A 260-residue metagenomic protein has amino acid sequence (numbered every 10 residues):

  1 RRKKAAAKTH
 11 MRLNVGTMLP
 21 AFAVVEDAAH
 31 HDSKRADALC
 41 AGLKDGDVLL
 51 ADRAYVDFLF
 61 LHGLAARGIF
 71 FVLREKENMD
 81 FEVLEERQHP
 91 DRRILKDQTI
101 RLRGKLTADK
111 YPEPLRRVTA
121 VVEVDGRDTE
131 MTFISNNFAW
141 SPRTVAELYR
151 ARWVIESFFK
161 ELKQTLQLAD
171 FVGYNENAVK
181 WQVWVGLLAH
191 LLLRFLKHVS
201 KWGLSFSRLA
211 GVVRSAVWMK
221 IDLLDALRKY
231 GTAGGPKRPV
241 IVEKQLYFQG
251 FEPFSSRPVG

Functional and structural regions predicted by a protein language model:
R1-G260: Single, function-defining residue in the core of a domain
